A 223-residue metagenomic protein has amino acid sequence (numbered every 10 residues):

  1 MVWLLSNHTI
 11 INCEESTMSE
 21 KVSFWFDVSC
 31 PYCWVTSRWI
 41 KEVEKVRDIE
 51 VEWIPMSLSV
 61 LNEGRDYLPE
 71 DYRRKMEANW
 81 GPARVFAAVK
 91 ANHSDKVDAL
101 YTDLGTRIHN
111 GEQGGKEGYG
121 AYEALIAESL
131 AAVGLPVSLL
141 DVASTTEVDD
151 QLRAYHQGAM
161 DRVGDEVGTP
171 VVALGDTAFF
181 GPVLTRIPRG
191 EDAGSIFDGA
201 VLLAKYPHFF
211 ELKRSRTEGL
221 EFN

Functional and structural regions predicted by a protein language model:
V2, R47, H93, V133-G134 (+1 more regions): A broad structural signal for alpha-helix termini and local helix breaks/kinks
W3-T17: Short, Lys/Arg-enriched N-terminal segments with co-localized hydrophobic residues within the first ~10-30 amino acids
M18-W39: Local sequence-structure signature of Cys/Sec-based thiol-disulfide redox active-site neighborhoods
S23-W25, I54, A173: Solvent-exposed beta-strand sheet faces enriched in polar/charged residues
P31, P55, T169-P170: Proline-centered helix-kink/hinge sites
W34-S129, G199-L203, E211-R214, L220-N223: Structural alpha/beta surface segment adjacent to cysteine/selenocysteine redox centers across thiol/disulfide enzymes
W39-K41, E117-N223: C-terminal cap of thioredoxin/glutaredoxin-like
